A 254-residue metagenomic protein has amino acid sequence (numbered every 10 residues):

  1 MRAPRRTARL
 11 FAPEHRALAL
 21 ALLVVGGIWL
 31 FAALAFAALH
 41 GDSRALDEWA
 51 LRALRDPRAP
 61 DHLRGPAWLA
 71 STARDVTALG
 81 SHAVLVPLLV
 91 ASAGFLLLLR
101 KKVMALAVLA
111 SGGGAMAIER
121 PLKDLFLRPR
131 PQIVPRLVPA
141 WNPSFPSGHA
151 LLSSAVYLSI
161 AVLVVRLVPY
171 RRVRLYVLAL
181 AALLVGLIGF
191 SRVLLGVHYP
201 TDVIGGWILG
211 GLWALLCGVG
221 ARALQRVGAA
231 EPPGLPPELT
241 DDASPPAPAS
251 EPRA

Functional and structural regions predicted by a protein language model:
M1-A83, L125-L137: N-terminal transmembrane-helix/juxtamembrane module of multi-pass inner/ER membrane proteins
R2, L30, K101, G113 (+4 more regions): Transmembrane alpha-helix boundary/anchor motif
R5, Q132-A254: Membrane-embedded catalytic cores of phosphoryl/pyrophosphoryl-handling enzymes
R9-P13, A17, A67-R74, L96 (+5 more regions): Membrane-helix interfacial "entry" motifs
L18-L23, V86, A105-A110, L175-A182 (+2 more regions): Hydrophobic alpha-helical transmembrane segments
L30, A35, L39, A117-I118 (+2 more regions): Hydrophobic membrane-targeting signal helices
A38-L39, L98-L99, L125-F126, A221-L224: Helix-loop junctions at the membrane-solvent interface of multi-pass transporters, primarily the C-terminal
R44, E48-H62, P87-A179: Membrane-interface loops
